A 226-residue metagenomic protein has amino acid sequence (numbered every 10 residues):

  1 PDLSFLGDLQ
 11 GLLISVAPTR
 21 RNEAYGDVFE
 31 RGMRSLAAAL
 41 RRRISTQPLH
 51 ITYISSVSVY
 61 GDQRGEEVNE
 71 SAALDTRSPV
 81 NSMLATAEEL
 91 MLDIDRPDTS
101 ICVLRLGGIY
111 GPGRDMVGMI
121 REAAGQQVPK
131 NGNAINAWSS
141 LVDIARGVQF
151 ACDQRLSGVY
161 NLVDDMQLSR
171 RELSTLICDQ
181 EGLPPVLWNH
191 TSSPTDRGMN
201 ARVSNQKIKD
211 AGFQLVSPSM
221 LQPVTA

Functional and structural regions predicted by a protein language model:
G7-T52: NAD(P)-cofactor binding segment of oxidoreductase domains
S15, I51-V57, L104-L106: SDR active-site strand-loop-helix element
A37-P79: Conserved Rossmann-fold NAD(P)-dependent oxidoreductase catalytic core, especially the SDR/UDP-sugar
R64-V103: Catalytic helix-loop patch of NAD(P)-dependent Rossmann-fold dehydrogenases
I109-M119, P129-F150: Substrate-positioning beta->alpha
I120-K130, L183-W188: A short C-terminal helix-loop "cap" of Rossmann-like NAD(P)-dependent dehydrogenase/epimerase domains
I144-M199: Mid/C-terminal beta-alpha module of Rossmann-like enzyme folds, strongest in SDR-family dehydrogenases/epimerases
D196-A226: C-terminal amphipathic/interface module of NAD(P)-dependent oxidoreductases and related NAD-binding regulators
